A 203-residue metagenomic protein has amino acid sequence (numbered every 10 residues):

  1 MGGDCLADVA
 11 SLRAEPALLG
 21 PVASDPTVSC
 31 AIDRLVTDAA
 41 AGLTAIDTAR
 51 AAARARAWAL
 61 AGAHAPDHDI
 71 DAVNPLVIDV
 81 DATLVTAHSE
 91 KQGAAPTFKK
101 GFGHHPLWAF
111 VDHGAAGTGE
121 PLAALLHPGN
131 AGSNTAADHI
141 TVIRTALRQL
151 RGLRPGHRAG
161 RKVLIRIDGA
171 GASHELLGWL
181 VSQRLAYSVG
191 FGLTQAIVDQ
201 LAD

Functional and structural regions predicted by a protein language model:
M1-E15: Gly/serine-rich nucleotide phosphate-binding loop at the start of the catalytic core of nucleotide/ADP-ribose-handling
L6-V9, S24, V28, N74-L84 (+3 more regions): Short, conserved catalytic/metal-binding motifs centered on acidic residues
A14-C30: Short, basic interhelical loop/turn and adjoining N-cap of the next helix at nucleic-acid- or acidic-partner-contacting
L19, A23, L126-T141, L164-G171: Alpha-helix capping and helix-loop boundary segments enriched in small/acidic/polar residues
D25-D112: Active-site-proximal, Lys/Arg-enriched surface segment that forms a nucleic-acid-binding/basic interface patch
I70-V73, P155-R161: Short helix-terminating capping/connector loops at secondary-structure junctions
F98-P155: Electropositive, glycine- and tryptophan-enriched low-complexity nucleic-acid-binding patches
L180-D203: Catalytic or ion-translocation cores adjacent to nucleophile or general acid/base/metal-coordination motifs in diverse
